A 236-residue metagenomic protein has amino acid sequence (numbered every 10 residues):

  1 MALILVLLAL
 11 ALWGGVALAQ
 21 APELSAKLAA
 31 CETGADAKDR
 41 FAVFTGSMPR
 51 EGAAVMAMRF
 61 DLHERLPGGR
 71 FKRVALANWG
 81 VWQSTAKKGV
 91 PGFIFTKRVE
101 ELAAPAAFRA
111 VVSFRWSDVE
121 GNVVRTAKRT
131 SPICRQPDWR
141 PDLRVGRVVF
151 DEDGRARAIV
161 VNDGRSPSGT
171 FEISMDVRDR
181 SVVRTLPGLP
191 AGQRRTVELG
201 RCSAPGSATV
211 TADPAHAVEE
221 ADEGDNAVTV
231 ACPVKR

Functional and structural regions predicted by a protein language model:
L3-W13: Bacterial N-terminal signal peptides
A21, A26-A35, T85-A86, A103-A107 (+1 more regions): Extracellular/luminal regions of secreted and cell-surface proteins that mediate adhesion/ECM remodeling
G34-S47, A53, E152-R157: Contiguous beta-strand segments within globular domains
M48-A53, N162-S166: Extracellular acidic, Ser/Thr/Pro-rich low-complexity tracts
A54-F60, S168-I173: Short coil-to-beta strand junction motifs in C2/discoidin
M58-L66, M175-D179: Conserved aromatic beta-strand anchor motif in extracellular beta-sandwich/beta-rich domains
P67-N78, D179-T185: Surface-exposed loop/edge segments in extracytoplasmic proteins
N78-V81, K87-R98: A beta-strand/beta-hairpin structural motif
